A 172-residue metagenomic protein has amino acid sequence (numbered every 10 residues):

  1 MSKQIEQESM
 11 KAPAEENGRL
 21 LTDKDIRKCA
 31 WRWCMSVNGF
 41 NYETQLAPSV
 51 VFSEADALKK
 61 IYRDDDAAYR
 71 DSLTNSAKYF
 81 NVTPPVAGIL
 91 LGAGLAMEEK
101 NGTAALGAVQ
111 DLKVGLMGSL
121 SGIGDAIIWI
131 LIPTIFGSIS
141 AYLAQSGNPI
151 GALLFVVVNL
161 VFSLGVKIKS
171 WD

Functional and structural regions predicted by a protein language model:
M1-A105: Soluble N-terminal domains of membrane-associated systems
A68-T74, K78-D172: Helix-loop-helix junctions within the multi-pass membrane cores of secondary transporters/permeases
